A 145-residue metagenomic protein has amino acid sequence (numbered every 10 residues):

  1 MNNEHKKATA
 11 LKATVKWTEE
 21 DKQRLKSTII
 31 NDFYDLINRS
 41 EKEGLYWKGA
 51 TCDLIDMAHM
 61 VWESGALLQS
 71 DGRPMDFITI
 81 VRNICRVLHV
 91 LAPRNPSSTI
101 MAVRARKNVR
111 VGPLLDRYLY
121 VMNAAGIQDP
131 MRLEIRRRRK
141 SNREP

Functional and structural regions predicted by a protein language model:
M1-G72, P93, A124-P145: Acidic, serine/proline-rich, intrinsically disordered low-complexity segments
M75-F77, V81-N83, V87-P145: Alpha-helical oligomerization segments
